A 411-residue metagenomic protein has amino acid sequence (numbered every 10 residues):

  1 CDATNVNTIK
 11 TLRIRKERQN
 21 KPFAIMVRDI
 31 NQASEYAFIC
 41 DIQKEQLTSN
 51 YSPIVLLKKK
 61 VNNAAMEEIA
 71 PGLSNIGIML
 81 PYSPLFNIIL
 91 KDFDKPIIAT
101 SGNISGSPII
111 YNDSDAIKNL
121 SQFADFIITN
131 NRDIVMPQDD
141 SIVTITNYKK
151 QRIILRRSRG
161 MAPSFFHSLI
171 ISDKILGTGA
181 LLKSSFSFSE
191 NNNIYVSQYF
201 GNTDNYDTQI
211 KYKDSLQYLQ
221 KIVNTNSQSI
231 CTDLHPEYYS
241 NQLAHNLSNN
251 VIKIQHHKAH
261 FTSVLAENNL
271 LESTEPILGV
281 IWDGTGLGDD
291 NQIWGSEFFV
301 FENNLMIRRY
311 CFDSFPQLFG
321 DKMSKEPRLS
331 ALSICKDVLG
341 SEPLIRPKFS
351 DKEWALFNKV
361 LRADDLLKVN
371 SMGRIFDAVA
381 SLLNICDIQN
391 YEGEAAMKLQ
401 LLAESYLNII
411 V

Functional and structural regions predicted by a protein language model:
C1-V411: Acidic, glycine-enriched active-site microenvironments
